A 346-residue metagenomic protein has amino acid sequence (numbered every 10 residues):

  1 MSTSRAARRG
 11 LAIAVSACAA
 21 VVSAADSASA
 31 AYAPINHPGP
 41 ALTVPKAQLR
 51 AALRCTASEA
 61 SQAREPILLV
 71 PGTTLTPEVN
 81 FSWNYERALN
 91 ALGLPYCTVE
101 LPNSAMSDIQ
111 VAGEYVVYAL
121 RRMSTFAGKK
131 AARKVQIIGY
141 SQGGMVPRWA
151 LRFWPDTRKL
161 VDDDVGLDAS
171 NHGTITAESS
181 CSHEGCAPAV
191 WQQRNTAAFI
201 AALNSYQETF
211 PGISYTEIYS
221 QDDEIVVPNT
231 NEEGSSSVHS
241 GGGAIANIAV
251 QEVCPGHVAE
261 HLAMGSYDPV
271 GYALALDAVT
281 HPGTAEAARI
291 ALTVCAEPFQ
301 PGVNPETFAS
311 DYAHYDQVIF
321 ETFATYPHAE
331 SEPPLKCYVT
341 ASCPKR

Functional and structural regions predicted by a protein language model:
M1-A30: Secretory targeting and sorting signals
Y32-V44, T56-K134, E306-H314, E321-Y326 (+1 more regions): Active-site catalytic motif of lipid deacylating hydrolases and related acyltransferases
A63-P66, L92-C97, K129-V135, T157-D163 (+2 more regions): Loop/turn elements at helix/coil->beta-strand transitions in domains of secreted/extracellular proteins
P71, G113-T209: Serine-dependent carboxylesterase/thioesterase catalytic core of lipase-like alpha/beta-hydrolase/SGNH enzymes
G72-T76, P102-M106, Y140-M145, D168-T174 (+3 more regions): Solvent-exposed loop/turn segments at secondary-structure junctions within structured extracellular/periplasmic domains
E78-S82, A105-G113, Y140, G144 (+2 more regions): Solvent-exposed, acidic/flexible segments
F81, T174-S180, V227-N231, A259-E260: Short aromatic-enriched loop/helix-cap "lid" or pocket-rim segments at secondary-structure transitions that line
P211-R346: C-terminal catalytic-base region of ester-bond hydrolases, centering on the histidine of the charge-relay
